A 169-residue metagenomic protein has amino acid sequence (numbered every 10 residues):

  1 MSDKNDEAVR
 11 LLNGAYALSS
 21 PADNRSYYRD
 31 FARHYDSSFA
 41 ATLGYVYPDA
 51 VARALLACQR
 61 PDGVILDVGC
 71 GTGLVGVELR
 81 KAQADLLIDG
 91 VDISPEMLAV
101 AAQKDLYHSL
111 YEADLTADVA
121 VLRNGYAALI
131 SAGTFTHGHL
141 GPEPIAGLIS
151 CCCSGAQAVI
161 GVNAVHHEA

Functional and structural regions predicted by a protein language model:
M1-H34: N-terminal, positively charged/glycine-rich alpha-helical extensions of SAM-dependent methyltransferases
A32-V46: Class I SAM-dependent methyltransferase Rossmann-like catalytic core, especially the SAM/SAH-binding loop
G44-D62: Conserved alpha-helix/loop element of class I SAM-dependent methyltransferases that forms part of the SAM/SAH-binding
L66-V119: Class I SAM-dependent methyltransferase SAM/SAH-binding core
V119-L129: A short acidic, Gly/Pro-enriched loop at the edge of an enzyme's catalytic core that lines a small-molecule cofactor
A127-G141: A short SAM/SAH-binding and catalytic strip from SAM-dependent methyltransferases
E143-S154: A short glycine-rich, Lys/Arg-flanked "PGG" loop and its adjoining helix->strand segment in the class I
G155-A164: Conserved beta-strand signature within the Rossmann-like core of class I S-adenosyl-L-methionine
